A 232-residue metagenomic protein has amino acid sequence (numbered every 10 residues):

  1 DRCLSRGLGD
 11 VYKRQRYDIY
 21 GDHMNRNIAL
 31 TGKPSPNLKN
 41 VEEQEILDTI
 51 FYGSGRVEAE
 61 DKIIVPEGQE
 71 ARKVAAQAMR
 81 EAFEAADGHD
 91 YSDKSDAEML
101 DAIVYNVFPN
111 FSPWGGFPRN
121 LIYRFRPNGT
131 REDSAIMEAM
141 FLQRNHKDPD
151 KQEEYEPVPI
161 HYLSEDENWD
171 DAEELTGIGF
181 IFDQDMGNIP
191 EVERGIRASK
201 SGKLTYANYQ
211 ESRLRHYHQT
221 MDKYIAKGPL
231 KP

Functional and structural regions predicted by a protein language model:
D1-Y12: Single conserved hydrophobic/aromatic residue that forms the stacking wall/gate of nucleotide- or nucleobase-binding
D10-D93: Polyanion-binding catalytic cores of nucleic-acid enzymes and NTP/SAM-utilizing transferases
N25, D48, R80, E156 (+3 more regions): Generic detector of well-ordered alpha-helical segments enriched in charged/polar residues, highlighting helical
F83-I178, D185, I189-P190: Substrate-recognition/cap regions that form aromatic- and gly/pro-loop-enriched pockets for small-molecule ligands
I196-P232: C-terminal active-site-capping segments
